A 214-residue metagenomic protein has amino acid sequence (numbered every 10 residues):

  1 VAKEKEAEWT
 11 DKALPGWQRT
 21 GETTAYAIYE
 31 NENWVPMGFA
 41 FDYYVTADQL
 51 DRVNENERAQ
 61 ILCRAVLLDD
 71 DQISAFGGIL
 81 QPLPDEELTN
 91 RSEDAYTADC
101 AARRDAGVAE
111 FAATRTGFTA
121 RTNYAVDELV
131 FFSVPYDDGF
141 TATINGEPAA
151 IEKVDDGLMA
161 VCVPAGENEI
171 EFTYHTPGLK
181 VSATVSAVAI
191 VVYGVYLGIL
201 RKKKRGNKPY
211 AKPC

Functional and structural regions predicted by a protein language model:
V1-A102, A125, P135: Extracytoplasmic
D70-C214: Active-site-proximal, structured, solvent-exposed surfaces of multi-pass membrane proteins that position macromolecular
